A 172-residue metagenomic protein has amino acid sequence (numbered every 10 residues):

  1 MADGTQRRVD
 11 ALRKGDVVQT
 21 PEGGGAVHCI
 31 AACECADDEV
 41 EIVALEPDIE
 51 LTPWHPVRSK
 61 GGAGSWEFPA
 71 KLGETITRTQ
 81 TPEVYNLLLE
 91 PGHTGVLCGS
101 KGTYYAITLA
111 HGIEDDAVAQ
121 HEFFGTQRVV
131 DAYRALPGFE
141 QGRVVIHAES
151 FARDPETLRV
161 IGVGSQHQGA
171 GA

Functional and structural regions predicted by a protein language model:
M1-A172: HINT/intein-family self-processing domains that catalyze protein splicing or autoproteolytic maturation of precursor
